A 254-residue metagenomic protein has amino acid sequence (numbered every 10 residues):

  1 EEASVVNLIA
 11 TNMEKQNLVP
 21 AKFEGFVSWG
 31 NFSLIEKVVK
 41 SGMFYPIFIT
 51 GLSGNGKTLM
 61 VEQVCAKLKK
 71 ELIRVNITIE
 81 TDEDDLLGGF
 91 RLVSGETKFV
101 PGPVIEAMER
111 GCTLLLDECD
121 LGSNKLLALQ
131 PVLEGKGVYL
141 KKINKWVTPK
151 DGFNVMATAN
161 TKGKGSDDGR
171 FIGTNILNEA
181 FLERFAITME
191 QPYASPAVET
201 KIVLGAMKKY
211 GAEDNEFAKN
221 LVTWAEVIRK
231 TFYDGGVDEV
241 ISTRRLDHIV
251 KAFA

Functional and structural regions predicted by a protein language model:
E1-A254: C-terminal regulatory/interaction module of P-loop NTP-utilizing enzymes
